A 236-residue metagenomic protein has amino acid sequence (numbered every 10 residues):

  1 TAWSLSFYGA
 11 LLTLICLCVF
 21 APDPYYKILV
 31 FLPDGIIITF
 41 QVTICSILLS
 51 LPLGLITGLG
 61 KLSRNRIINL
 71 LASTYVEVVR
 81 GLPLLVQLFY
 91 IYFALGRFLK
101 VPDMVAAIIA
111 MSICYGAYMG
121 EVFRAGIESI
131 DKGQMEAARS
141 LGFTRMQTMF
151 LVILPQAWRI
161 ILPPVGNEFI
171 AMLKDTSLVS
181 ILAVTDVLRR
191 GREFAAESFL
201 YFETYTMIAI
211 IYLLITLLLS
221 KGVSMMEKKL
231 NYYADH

Functional and structural regions predicted by a protein language model:
T1-H236: Transmembrane alpha-helices and adjacent helix-loop boundaries
